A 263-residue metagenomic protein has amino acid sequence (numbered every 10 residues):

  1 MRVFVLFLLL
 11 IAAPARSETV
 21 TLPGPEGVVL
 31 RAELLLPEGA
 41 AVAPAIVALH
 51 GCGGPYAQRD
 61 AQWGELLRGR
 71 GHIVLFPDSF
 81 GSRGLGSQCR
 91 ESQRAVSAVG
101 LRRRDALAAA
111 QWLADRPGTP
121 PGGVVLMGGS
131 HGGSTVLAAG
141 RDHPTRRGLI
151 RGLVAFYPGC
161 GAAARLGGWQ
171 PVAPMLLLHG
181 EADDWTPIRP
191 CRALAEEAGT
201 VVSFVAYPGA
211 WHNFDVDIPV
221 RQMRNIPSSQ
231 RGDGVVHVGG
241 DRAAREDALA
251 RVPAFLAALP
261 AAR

Functional and structural regions predicted by a protein language model:
R16-A40: N-terminal cap/lid segment of alpha/beta-hydrolase-fold proteins
A41-A43, L49-G86, G161-A163, D184-P187: Short substrate-entry loop that stabilizes the transition state in hydrolases
G53-G54, Q58-A61, S79-L101, V216 (+1 more regions): Cap/lid segment of the alpha/beta-hydrolase catalytic domain
A95-R116, A138: Alpha/beta-hydrolase active-site loop
T119-S130: Alpha/beta-hydrolase fold nucleophile elbow
L177-H179: Short beta-strand/loop motif that positions the catalytic acidic residue of the alpha/beta-hydrolase fold
P187-E196: Short alpha-helix in the alpha/beta-hydrolase fold that links the catalytic acid
V202-R263: C-terminal catalytic histidine-bearing segment of alpha/beta-hydrolase fold enzymes
